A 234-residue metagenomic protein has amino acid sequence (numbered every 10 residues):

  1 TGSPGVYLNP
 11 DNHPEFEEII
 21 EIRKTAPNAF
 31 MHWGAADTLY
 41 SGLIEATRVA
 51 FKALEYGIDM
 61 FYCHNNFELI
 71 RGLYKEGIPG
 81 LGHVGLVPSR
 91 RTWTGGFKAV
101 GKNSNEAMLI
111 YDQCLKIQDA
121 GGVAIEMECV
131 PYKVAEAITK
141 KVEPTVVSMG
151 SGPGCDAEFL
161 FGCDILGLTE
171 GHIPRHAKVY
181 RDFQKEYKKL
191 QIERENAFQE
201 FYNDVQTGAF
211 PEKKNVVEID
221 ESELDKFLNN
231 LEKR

Functional and structural regions predicted by a protein language model:
T1-R234: Alpha/beta enzyme core
